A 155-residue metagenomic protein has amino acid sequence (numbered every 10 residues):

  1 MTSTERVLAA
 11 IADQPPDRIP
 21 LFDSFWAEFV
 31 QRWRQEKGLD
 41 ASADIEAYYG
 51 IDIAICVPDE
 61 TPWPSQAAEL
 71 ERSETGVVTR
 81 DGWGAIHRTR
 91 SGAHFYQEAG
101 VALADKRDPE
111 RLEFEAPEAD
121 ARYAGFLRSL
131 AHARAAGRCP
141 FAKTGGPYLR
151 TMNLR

Functional and structural regions predicted by a protein language model:
M1-R155: Catalytic cores of TIM-barrel enzymes
